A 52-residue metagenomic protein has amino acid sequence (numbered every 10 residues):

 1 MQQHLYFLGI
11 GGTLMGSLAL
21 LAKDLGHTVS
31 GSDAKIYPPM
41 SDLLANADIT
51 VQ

Functional and structural regions predicted by a protein language model:
M1-Q52: N-terminal leader/targeting and accessory segments in enzymes
